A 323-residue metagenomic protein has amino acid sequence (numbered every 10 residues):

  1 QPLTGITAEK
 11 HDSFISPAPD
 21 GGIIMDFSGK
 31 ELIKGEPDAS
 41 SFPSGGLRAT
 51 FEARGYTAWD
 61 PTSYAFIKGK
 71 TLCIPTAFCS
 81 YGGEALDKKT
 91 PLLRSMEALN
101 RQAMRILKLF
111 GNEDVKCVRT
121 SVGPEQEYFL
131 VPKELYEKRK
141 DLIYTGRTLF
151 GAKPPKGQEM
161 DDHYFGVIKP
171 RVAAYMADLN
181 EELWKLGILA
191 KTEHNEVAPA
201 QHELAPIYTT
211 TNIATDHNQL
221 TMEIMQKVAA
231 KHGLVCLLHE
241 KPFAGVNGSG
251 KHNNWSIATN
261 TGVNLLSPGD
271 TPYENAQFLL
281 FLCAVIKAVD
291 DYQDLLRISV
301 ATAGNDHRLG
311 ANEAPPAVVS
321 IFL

Functional and structural regions predicted by a protein language model:
Q1-F51: Active-site core of metal-dependent hydrolases
P2-L3, F27-L32, K133, T209 (+1 more regions): Active-site beta-loop-alpha junctions enriched in small/polar residues
R48-L238, V246-K251, S256-L323: Glycine-rich, acidic/polar active-site loops that bind/position phosphate-bearing ligands
